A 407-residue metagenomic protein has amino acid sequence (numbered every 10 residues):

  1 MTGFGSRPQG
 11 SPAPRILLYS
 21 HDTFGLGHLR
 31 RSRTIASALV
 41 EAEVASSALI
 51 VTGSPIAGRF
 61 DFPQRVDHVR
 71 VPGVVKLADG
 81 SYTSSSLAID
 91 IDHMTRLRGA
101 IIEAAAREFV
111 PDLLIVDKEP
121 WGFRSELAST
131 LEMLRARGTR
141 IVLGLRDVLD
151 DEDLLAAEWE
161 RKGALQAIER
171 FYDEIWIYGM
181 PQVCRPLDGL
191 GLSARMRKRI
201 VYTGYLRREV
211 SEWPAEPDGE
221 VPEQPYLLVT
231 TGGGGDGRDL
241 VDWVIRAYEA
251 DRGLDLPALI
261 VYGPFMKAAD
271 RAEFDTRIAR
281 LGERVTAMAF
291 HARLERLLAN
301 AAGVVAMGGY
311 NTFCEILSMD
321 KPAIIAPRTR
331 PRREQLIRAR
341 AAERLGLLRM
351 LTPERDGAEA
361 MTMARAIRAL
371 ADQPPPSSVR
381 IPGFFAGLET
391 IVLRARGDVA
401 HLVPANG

Functional and structural regions predicted by a protein language model:
T2-F4, T362-G407: C-terminal amphipathic helix plus adjacent low-complexity, charged tail appended to glycosyltransferase catalytic
P12-R15, S20, A38-H93, L97-G99: Conserved nucleotide-sugar phosphate-binding/catalytic loop shared by glycosyltransferases and other
S20-R33, I56, R238: A short, glycine/small-residue-rich beta-strand->loop->alpha-helix junction that serves as a flexible
A36, Y205-G303, D356: Donor-nucleotide binding loops and adjacent catalytic segments primarily of GT-B fold Leloir glycosyltransferases
I102-R124: Short N-terminal targeting/anchoring amphipathic segment
L145-D239, F265-A268: A nucleotide-sugar donor-handling region in carbohydrate enzymes
R293-I337: A donor-sugar binding/catalytic signature common to diverse glycosyltransferases and related nucleotide-sugar
R330-A366: Change "using UDP/GDP/dTDP sugars" to "using nucleotide sugars
